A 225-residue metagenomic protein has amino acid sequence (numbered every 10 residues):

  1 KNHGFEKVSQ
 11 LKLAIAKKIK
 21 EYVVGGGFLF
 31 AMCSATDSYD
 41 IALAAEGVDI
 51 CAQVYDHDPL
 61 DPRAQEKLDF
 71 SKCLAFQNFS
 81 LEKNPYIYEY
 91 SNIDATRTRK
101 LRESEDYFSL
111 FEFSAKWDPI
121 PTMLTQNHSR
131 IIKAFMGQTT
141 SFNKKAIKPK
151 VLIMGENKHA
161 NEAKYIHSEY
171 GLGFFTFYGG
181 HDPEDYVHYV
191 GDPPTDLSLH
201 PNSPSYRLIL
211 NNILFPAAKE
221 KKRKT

Functional and structural regions predicted by a protein language model:
K1-S38, L172, N212: Short alpha-beta junction capping motif
H3, K7, K20, G27-A31 (+3 more regions): Conserved aromatic-histidine-acidic binding/catalytic patches
H3, V23-V24, R63, V190-D196: Flexible glycine/proline-enriched surface loops and loop-helix/loop-strand junctions
K17-I19, Y55, S141, A163-I166: Generic recognition of flexible, low-complexity loop/linker segments
M32-L152: An acidic, glycine-rich "communication" segment
D49, K144-T225: Extracellular ligand-binding/catalytic regions of CAZymes and related secreted enzymes and adhesion modules
